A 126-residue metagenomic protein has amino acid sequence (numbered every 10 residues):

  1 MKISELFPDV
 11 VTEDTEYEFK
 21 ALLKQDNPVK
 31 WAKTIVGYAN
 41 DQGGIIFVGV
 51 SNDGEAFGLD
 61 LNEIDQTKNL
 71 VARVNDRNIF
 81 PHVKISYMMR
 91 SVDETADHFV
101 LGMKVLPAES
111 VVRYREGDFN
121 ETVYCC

Functional and structural regions predicted by a protein language model:
M1-C126: Conserved N-terminal catalytic/coupling substructures associated with nucleotide/phosphate chemistry
